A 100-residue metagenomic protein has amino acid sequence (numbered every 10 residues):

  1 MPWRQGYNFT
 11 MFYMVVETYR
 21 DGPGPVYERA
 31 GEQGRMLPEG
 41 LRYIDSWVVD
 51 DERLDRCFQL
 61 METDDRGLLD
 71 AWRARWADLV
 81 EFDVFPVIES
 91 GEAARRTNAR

Functional and structural regions predicted by a protein language model:
P2-R56, D64-L68, I88-R100: Short S/T/G/P-rich N-terminal loop/turn motif that feeds into the first structured element of a domain
P23-G24, D78-V80: A short local loop/turn or secondary-structure capping micro-motif enriched for an aromatic residue
P38, W76-L79: Short, well-ordered coil/turn elements that cap or connect secondary structure elements
R73: Short, flexible helix/strand-to-coil boundary loops that buttress conserved ligand/catalytic motifs in alpha/beta
L79-S90: Conserved short beta-strand edge segments in small beta-sheet-based binding/regulatory domains
